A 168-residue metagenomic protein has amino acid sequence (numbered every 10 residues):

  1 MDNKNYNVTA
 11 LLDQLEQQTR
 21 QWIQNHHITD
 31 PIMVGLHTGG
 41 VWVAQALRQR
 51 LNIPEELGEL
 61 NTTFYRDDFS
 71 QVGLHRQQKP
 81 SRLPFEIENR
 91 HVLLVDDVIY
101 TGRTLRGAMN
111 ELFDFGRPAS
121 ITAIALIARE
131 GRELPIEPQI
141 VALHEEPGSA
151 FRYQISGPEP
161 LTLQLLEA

Functional and structural regions predicted by a protein language model:
M1-D30: Active-site-facing substrate-recognition patch
N25, Q49, L83-F85, H144-E145: Short secondary-structure boundary/capping segments
V34-W42: Gly/Ser/Thr-rich loops at beta-strand to alpha-helix junctions that form or flank small-molecule/cofactor-binding
A44-E56: Substrate-recognition/cap helix-loop segment adjacent to the acidic, metal-dependent catalytic center of Asp-based
P54-H91, R103-R106, E133: Short, glycine/charge-rich flexible loops or terminal/linker lids adjacent to PRPP-binding catalytic cores
D97, G102: Conserved G/P- and acidic residue-centered "switch" motifs that form tight phosphate/ATP-binding loops in soluble
N110-A168: PRPP-dependent phosphoribosyltransferase catalytic core
